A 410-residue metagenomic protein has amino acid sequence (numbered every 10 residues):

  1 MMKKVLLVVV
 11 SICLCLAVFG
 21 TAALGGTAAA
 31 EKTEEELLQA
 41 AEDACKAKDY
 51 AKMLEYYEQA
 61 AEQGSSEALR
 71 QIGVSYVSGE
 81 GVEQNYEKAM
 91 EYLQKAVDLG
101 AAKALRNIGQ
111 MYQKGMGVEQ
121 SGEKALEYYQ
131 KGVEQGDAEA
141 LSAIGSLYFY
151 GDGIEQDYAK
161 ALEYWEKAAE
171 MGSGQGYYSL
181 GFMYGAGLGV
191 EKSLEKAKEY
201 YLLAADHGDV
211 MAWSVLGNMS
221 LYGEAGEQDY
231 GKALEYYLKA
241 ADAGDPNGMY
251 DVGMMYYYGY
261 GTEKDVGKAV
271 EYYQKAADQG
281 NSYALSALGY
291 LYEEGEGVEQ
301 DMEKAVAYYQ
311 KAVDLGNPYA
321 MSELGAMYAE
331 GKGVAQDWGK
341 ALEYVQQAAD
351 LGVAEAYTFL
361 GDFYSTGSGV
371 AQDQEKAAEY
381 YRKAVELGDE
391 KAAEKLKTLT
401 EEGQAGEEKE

Functional and structural regions predicted by a protein language model:
F19-K32: Sec-dependent signal peptide cleavage junction
L38-D43, Q71-S78, N107-K114, A143-Y150 (+8 more regions): Hydrophobic face of amphipathic alpha-helices that form TPR/SEL1-like repeat modules and related alpha-solenoid
A60, S75, A96, M111 (+16 more regions): TPR/TPR-like alpha-solenoid repeats
E62-S65, S78-E80, L99-A101, K114-M116 (+16 more regions): Short helix-capping/linker turns of helical repeat alpha-solenoids
K383-E410: Terminal, low-structured helical/coil segments at or just beyond the last alpha-helical repeat
